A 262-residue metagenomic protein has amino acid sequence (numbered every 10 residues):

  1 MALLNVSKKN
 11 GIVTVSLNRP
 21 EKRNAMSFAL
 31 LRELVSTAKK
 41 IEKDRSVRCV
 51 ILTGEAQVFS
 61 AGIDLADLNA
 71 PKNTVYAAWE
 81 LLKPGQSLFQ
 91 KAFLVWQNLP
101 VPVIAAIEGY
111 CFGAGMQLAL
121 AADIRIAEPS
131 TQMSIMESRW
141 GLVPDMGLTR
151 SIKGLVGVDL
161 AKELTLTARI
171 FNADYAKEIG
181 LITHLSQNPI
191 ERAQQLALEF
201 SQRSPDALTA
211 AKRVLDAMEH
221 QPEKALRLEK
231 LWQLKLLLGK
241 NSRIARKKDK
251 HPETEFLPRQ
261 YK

Functional and structural regions predicted by a protein language model:
M1-E55: Conserved CoA-thioester-binding segment of acyl-CoA-metabolizing enzymes
M1-K9, A168-A173, L185, I190-E191 (+1 more regions): C-terminal alpha-helix plus adjacent terminal tail
L30-E33, G85-L88, E229: Hydrophobic alpha-helical membrane-association signature
A38, F59, M133, F256-L257: Conserved hydrophobic/aromatic "anchor" residues that stabilize well-ordered secondary structure elements
D44, L99-P100, G239: Acidic-histidine catalytic/liganding microenvironments
L52, D64, L118-A119, A176 (+1 more regions): Hydrophobic/aromatic residues within transmembrane alpha-helices of multi-pass small-molecule transporters
G54-K91, C111: Glycine- (often His-adjacent) and acidic-residue-rich active-site loop that binds/positions the CoA thioester
L94-P205: Crotonase-fold acyl-CoA enzyme core
